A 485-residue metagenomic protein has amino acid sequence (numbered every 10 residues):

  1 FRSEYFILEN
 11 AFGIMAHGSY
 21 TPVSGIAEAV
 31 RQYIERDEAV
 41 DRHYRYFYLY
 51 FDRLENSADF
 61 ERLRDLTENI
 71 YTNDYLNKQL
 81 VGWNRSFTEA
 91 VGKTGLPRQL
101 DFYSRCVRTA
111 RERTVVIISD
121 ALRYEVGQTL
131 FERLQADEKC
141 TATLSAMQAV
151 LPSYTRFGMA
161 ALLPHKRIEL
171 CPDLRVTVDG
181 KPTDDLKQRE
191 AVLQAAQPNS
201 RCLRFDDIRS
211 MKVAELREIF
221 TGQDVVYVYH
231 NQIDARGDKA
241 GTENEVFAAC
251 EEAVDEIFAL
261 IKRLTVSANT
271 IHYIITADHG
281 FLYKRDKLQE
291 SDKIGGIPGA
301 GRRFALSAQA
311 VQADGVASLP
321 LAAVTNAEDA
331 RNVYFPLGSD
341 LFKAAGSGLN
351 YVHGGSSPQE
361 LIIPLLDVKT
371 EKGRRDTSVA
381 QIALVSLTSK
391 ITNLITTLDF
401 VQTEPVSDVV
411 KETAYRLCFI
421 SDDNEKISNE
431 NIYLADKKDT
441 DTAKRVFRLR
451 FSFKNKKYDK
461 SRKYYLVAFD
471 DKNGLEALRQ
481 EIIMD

Functional and structural regions predicted by a protein language model:
F1-D485: Feature captures the catalytic ectodomains and active-site-proximal regions of enzymes that hydrolyze or transfer
